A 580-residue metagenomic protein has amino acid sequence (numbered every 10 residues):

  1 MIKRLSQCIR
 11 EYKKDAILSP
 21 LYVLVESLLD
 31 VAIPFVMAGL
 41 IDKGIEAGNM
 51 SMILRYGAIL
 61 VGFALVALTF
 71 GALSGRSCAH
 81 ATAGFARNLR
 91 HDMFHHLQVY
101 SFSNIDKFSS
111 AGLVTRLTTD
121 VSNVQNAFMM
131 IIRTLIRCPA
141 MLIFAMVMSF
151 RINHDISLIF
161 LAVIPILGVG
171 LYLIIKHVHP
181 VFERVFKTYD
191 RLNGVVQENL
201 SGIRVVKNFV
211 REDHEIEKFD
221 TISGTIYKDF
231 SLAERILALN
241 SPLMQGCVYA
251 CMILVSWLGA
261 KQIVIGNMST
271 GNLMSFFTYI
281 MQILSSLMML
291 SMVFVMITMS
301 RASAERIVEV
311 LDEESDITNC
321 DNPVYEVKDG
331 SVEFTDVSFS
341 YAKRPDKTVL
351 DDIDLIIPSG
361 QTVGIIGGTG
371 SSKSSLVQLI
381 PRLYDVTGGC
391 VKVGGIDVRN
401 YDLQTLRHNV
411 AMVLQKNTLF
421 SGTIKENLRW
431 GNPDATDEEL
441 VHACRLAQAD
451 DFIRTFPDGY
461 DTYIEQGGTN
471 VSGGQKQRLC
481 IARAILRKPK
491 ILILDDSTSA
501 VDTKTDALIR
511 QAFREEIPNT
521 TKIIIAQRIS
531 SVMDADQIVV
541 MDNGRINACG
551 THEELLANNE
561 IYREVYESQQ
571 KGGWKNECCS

Functional and structural regions predicted by a protein language model:
M1-D30, M37, I45-V61, L73-T82 (+14 more regions): Membrane-integrated ABC transporters
E11, D15-V25, F63, T69 (+2 more regions): Transmembrane helices of ABC transporter permease
E11-K13, C78, V99-S103, T119-F128 (+8 more regions): An intracellular "coupling" helix at the cytosolic face of ABC transporter transmembrane type-1 domains
L21-Y22, L29-D42, F63-S110, V114 (+11 more regions): Juxtamembrane helix-loop junctions of ABC transporter transmembrane domains
E46-R55, M148-A162, L171, L232-R306 (+1 more regions): Helix-loop-helix
A47-G48, A83, H91-T115, T119-V121 (+6 more regions): Short intracellular "coupling" helices and adjacent cytoplasmic loop segments at the cytosolic face of multi-pass
Y325-S580: ABC-type nucleotide-binding domain
